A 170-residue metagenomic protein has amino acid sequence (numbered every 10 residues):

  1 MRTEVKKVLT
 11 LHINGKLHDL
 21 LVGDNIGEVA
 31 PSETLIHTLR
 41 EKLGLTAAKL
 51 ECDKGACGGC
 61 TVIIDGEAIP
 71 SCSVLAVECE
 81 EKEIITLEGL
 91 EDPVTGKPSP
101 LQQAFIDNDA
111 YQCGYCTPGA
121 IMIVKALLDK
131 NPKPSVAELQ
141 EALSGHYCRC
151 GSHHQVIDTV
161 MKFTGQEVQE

Functional and structural regions predicted by a protein language model:
M1-E170: Signature of N-terminal electron-transfer/Fe-S-associated modules in redox systems
